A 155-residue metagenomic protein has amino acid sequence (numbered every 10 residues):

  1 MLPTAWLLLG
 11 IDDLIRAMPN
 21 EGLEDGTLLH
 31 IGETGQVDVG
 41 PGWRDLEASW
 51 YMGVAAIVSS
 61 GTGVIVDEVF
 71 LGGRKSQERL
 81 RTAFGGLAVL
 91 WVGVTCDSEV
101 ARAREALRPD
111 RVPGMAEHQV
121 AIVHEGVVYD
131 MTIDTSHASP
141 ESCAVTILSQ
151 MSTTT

Functional and structural regions predicted by a protein language model:
M1-S49, A55: Conserved substrate/cofactor phosphate-moiety recognition/catalytic segment in nucleotide-dependent phosphotransferases
L8, G63-V64, D130: Hydrophobic "anchor" residues on beta-strands that sit immediately upstream of conserved functional sites
G10, I65-V66, G93: Hydrophobic residues in well-ordered beta-strands that form the structural core
D13-I15, G72, T95-A101, A138-S139: Conserved nucleotide-binding/hydrolysis micro-motifs of P-loop NTPases
E24-L28, A83-G85, R108-V112: Short, hinge-like loop/turn segments at secondary-structure boundaries
V37-L87: Glycine-rich phosphate-binding loop used to anchor ATP phosphates in small-molecule kinases, encompassing both
F84-A106, I133: Conserved phosphate-donor/acceptor-positioning beta-strand/loop module used by diverse small-molecule
A103-S149, T153-T155: Small-molecule kinase domains that catalyze NTP-dependent phosphoryl transfer to phosphate-bearing small molecules
